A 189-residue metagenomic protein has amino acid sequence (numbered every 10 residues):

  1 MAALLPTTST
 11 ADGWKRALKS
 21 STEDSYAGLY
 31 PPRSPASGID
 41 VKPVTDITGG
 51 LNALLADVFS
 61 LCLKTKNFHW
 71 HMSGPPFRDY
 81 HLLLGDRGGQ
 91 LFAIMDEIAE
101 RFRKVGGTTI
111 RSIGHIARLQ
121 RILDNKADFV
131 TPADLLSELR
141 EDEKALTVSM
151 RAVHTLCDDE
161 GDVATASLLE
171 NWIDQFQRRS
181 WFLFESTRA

Functional and structural regions predicted by a protein language model:
A2-D12, F77, G89, T109 (+3 more regions): Long, contiguous binding/interaction regions
A2-S37: Acidic, low-complexity proline/glycine-rich segments
P32-L54, D128, P132: Disorder-to-helix initiation segments
G38-D46, L61-D86, A152-A164: Helix-loop segments that flank and shape redox-cofactor active sites
L55, C62, H69, G88 (+6 more regions): A structural signal for well-ordered alpha-helices, especially hydrophobic packing surfaces of coiled-coils
N67, H71-G74, K104, R111 (+3 more regions): Heptad-repeat coiled-coil alpha-helices
P76-H115: Conserved alpha-helical segments that form or flank metal/cofactor-binding pockets of metalloenzymes
E100, G114-N171: Acidic/histidine-rich alpha-helical segments that form the ligand environment of transition-metal centers
